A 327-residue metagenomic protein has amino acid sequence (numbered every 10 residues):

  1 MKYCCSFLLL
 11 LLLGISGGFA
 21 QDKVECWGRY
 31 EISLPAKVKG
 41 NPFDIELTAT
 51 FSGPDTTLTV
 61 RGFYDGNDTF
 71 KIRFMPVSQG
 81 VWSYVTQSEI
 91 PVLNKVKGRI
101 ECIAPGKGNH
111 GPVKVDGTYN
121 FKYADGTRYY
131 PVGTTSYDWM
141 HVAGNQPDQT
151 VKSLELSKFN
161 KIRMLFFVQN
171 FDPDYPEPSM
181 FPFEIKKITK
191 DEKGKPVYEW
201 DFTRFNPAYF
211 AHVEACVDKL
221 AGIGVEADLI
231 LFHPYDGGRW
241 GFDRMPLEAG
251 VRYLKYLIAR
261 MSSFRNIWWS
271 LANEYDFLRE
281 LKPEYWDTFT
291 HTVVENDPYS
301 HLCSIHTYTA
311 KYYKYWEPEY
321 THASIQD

Functional and structural regions predicted by a protein language model:
M1-C4, M261: Positively charged n-region of N-terminal signal peptides that target proteins for export
C5-G14: Bacterial N-terminal signal peptides
G18-A20: Boundary at the C-terminal end of the N-terminal hydrophobic targeting segment
D22-C26, K39-P42: Short, solvent-exposed loop/linker segments at the N-terminal edge of repeated beta-sheet extracellular domains
R29, D44-T48, T59: Exposed beta-strand and adjacent loop surfaces of beta-rich binding modules that mediate intermolecular recognition
I32-K39: Short amphipathic, basic-aromatic surface patches that mediate peripheral association with negatively charged
T50-D125, W139-H141: Extended acidic/polar, glycine-enriched regions that form or flank non-catalytic beta-rich accessory modules
H110-Q326: Active-site mouth of glycoside hydrolases
